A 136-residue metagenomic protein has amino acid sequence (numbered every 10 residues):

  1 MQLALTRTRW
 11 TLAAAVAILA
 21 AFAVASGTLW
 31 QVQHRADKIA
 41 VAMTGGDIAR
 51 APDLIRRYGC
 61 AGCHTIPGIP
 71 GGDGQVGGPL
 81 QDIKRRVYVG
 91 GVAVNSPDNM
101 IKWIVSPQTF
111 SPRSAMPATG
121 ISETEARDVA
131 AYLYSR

Functional and structural regions predicted by a protein language model:
M1, W30-A36, H64: Extended interaction regions within the primary functional domain
M1-L3, L80: Terminal targeting segments of Actinobacterial cell-envelope proteins
A4-Q31, T109, A115-R136: C-terminal capping alpha-helices of c-type cytochrome domains
A15-I18, H34-V41, P70: Short low-complexity stretches enriched in small and charged residues
Q31-R56: Electrostatic cytochrome c docking/interface patches
A49-D53, A61, G78: Internal, well-ordered alpha-helical scaffold/interface segments that support domain packing or protein-protein contacts
R56-G62, P67, K84, E125: Short pre-active-site segment immediately N-terminal to redox-active cysteine/selenocysteine motifs in thiol-based
G71-R136: Extracytoplasmic electron-transfer domains, predominantly the class I c-type cytochrome c fold
